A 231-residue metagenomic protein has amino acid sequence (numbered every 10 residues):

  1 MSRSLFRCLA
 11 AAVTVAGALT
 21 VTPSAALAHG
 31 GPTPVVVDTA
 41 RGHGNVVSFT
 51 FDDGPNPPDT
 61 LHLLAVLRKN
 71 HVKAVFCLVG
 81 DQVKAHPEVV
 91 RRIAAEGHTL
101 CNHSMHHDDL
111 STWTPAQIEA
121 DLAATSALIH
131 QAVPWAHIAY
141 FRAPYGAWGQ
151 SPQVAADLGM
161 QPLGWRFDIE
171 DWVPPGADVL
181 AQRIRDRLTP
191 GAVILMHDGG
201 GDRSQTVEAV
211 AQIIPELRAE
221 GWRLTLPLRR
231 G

Functional and structural regions predicted by a protein language model:
M1-A28: Secretory targeting and sorting signals
L9, S104-M105, G199: Compositionally biased, intrinsically disordered low-complexity segments enriched in polar/proline residues
H29-W113, Q117, A123-L128, H137-I138: Active-site beta->alpha N-cap acidic-glycine motif
H62, K84, D108-R218, W222 (+1 more regions): Catalytic domains of cell-wall/extracellular-matrix polysaccharide-remodeling enzymes, centered on de-N-acetylation
